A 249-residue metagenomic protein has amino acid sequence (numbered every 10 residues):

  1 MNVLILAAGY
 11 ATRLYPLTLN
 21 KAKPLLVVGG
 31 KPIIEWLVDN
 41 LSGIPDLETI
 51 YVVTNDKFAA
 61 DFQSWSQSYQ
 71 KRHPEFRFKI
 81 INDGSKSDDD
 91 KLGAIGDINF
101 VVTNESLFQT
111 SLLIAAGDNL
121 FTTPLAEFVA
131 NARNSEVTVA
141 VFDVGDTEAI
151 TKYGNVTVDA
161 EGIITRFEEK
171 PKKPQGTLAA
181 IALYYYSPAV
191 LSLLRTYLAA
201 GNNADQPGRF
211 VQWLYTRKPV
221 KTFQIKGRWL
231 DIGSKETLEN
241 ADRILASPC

Functional and structural regions predicted by a protein language model:
N2-I5, R13, V27, K31-I114 (+1 more regions): Conserved N-terminal catalytic core of the sugar/cofactor nucleotidyltransferase
L19-K23: Short alpha-helical oligomerization interface
L25, V156-V158, T222: A structural signal for short hydrophobic beta-strand segments in well-ordered beta-sheet cores
V53, I81-G84, A140, K170 (+1 more regions): Conserved beta-strand termini and adjacent loop/short-helix elements that scaffold enzyme active sites in alpha/beta
L113, V129-A130, I163-D231, K235-C249: Catalytic-core segments of class I nucleotidyltransferases/pyrophosphorylases that form NMP-activated intermediates
G117-L120: The conserved acidic donor/metal-binding loop of glycosyltransferases
T123-T151: Conserved donor-nucleotide/metal-binding helix-loop-beta segment in metal-dependent transferases, i.e., the alpha-helix
E148-T165: Conserved catalytic core of nucleotide-sugar-dependent glycosyltransferases
